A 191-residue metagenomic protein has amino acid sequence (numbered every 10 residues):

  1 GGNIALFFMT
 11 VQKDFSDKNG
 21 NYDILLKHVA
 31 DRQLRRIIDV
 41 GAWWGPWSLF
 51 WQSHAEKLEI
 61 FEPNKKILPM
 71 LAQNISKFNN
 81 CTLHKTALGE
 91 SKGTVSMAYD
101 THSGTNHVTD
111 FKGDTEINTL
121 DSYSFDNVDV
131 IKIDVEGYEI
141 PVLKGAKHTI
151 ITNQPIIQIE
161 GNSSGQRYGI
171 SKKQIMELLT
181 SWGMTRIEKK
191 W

Functional and structural regions predicted by a protein language model:
G1-W191: Phosphate/nucleotide-binding beta-alpha loop and adjacent structural elements of enzyme active sites
